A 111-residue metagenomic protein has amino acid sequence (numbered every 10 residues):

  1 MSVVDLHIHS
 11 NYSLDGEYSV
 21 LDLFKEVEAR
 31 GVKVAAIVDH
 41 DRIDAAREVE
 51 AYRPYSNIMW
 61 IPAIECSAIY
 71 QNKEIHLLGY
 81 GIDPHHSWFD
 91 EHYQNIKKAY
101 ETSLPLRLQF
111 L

Functional and structural regions predicted by a protein language model:
M1-E74: An N-terminally biased module of ancient metal coordination in phosphate/nucleic-acid-related enzymes
Y52-L111: Extended substrate/RNA-proximal surfaces in nucleic-acid metabolism proteins
